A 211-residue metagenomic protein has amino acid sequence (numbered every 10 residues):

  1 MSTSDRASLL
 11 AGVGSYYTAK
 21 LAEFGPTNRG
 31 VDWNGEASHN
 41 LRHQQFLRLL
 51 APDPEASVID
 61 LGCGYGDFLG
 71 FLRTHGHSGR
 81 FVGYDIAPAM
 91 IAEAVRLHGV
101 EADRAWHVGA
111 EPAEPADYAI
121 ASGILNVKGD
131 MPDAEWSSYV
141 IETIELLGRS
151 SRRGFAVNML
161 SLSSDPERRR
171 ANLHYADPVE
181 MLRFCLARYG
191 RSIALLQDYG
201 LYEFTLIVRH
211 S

Functional and structural regions predicted by a protein language model:
M1-T27: N-terminal, positively charged/glycine-rich alpha-helical extensions of SAM-dependent methyltransferases
A37-P54: Conserved alpha-helix/loop element of class I SAM-dependent methyltransferases that forms part of the SAM/SAH-binding
E55-G64: Conserved class I S-adenosyl-L-methionine
Y65-H77: Conserved SAM-binding loop of SAM-dependent methyltransferases across substrates and taxa, primarily the Class I
A87: Conserved SAM/SAH-binding beta-strand->alpha-helix loop
A94-V95: Conserved SAM-binding loop
V100-E111: Conserved SAM-binding strand-loop segment of SAM-dependent methyltransferases
S151-M159: Conserved beta-strand signature within the Rossmann-like core of class I S-adenosyl-L-methionine
